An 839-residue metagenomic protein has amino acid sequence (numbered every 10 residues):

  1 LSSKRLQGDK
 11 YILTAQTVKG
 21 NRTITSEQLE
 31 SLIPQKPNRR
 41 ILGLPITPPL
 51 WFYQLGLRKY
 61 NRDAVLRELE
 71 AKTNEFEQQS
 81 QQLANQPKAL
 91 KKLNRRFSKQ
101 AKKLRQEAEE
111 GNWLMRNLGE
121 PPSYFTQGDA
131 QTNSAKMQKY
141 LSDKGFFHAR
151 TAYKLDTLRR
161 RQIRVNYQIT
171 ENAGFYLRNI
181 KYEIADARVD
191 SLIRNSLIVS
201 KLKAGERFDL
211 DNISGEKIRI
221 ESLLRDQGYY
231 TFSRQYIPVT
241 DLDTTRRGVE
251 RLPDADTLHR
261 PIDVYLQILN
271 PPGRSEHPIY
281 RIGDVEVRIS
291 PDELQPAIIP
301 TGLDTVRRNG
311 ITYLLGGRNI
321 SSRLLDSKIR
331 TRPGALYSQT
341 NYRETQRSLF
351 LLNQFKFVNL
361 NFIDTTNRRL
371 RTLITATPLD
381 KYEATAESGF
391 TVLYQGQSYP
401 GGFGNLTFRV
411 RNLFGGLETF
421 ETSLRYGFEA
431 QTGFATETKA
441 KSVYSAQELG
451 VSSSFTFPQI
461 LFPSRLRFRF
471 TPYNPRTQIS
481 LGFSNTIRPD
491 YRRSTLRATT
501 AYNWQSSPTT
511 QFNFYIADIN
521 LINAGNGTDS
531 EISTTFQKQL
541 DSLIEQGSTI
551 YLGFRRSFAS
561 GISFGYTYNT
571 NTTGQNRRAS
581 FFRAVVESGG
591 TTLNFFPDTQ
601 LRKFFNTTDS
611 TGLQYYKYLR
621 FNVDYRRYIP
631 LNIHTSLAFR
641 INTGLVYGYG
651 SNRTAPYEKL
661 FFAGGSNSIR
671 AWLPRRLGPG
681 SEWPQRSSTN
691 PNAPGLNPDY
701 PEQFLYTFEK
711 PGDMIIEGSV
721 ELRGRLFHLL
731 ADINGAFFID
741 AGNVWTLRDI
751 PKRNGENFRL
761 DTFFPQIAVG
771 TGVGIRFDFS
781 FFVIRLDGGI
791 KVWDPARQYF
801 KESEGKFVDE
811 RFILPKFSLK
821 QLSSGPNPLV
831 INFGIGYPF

Functional and structural regions predicted by a protein language model:
L1-L351, R469: Interaction-mediating elements
G20-R22, Y167-A173, I184-D186, L266-N270 (+13 more regions): Flexible glycine-/small-residue-rich
Y53, L66, L90, K103 (+5 more regions): Short helix/loop segment immediately N-terminal to the Walker
V189-L192, R318-N319, S338-R583, R670-A671 (+4 more regions): Gram-negative/organellar outer-membrane beta-barrel architecture
R307, T391-Q397, N405, Y515-H728 (+2 more regions): C-terminal outer-membrane beta-barrel translocator/porin domains of Gram-negative envelope proteins and their
D380, F414-G416, L461, S506-P508 (+3 more regions): Short coil turns and loop connectors of transmembrane beta-barrels in diderm outer membranes and organellar homologs
E383, T419, S636-A638, N734 (+1 more regions): Membrane-spanning beta-strand positions in outer-membrane beta-barrel proteins
